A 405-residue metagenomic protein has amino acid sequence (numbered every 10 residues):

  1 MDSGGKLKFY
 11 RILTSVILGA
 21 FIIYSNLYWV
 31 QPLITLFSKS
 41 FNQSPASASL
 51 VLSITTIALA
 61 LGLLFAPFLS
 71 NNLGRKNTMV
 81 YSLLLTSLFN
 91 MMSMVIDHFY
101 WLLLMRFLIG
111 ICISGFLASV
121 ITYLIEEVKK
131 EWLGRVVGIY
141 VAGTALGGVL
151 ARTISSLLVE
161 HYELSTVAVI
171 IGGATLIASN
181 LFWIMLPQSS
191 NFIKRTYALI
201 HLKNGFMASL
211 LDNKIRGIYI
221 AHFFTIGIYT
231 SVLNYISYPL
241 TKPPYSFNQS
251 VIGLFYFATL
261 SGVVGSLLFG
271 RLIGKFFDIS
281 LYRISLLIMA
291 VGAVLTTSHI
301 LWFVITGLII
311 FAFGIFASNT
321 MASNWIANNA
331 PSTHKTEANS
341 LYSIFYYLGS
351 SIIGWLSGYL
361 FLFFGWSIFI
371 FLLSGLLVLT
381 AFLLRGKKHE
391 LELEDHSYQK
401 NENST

Functional and structural regions predicted by a protein language model:
D2-K6, P187-Y219: Juxtamembrane intracellular "pre-TM" segments in multi-pass secondary transporters
N42, G74, V95-W101, C112 (+1 more regions): Helix-breaking motifs and short loop linkers at transmembrane-helix boundaries and internal kinks in secondary membrane
L61-D97: Conserved MFS/SLC helix-loop-helix module at the cytosolic interface between two early adjacent transmembrane helices
L63-G74, G265-F277, F361: Helix-to-loop junctions at the C-terminal end of transmembrane segments in multipass secondary transporters
L85, F89, Y100-L108, W302-I310: Paired small-residue
W101, K130-W132, I139-P187: Helix-loop-helix hairpin linking two adjacent transmembrane segments in secondary transporters
M105-G143: Cytoplasmic helix-loop-helix junction between adjacent transmembrane helices in 12-TM secondary transporters
N329-W366: A late C-terminal transmembrane helix in Major Facilitator Superfamily
